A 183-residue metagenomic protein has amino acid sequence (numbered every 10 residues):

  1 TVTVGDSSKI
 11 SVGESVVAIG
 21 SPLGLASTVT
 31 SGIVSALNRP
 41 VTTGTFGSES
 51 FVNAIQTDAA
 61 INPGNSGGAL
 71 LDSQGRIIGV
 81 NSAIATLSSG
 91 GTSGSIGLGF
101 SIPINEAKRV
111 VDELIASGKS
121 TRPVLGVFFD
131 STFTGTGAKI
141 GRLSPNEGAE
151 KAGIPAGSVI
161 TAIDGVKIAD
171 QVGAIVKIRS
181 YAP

Functional and structural regions predicted by a protein language model:
T1-T136, R142-N146, E150-A152, I163-V166 (+1 more regions): Serine-dependent protease modules
G157: Conserved catalytic motifs of ABC-family nucleotide-binding domains
